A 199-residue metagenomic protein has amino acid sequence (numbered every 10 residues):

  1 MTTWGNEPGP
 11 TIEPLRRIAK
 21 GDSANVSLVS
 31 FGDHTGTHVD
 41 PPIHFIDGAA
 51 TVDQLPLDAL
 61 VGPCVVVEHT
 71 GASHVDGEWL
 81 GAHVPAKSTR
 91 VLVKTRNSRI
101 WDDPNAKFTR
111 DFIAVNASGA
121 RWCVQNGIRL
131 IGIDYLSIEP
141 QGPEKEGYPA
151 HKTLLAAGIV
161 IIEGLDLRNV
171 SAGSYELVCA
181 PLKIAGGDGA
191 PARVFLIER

Functional and structural regions predicted by a protein language model:
M1-R199: Active-/binding-site microenvironments in catalytic and ligand-binding cores
